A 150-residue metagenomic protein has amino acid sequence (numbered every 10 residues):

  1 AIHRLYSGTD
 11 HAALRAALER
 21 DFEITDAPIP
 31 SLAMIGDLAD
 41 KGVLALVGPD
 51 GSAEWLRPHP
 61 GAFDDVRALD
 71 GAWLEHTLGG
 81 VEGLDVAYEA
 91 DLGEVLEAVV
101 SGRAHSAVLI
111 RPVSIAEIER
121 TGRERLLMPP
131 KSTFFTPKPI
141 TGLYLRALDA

Functional and structural regions predicted by a protein language model:
A1-A150: Surface-exposed, charge/polar-rich loops and edge strands
